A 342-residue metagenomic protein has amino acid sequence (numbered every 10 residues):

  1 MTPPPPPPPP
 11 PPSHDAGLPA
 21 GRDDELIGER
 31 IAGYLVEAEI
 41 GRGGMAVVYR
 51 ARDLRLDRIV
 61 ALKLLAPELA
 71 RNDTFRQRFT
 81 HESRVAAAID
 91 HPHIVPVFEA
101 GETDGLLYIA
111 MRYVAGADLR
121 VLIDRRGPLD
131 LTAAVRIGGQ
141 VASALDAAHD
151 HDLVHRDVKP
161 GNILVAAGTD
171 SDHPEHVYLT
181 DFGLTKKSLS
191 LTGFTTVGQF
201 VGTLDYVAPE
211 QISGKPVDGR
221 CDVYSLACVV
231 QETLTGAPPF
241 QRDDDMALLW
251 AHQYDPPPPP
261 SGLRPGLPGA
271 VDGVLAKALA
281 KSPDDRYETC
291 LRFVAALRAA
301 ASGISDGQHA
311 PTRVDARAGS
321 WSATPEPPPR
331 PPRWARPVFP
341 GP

Functional and structural regions predicted by a protein language model:
R22, R71-T74, A166-P216, D243: Activation segment of protein kinases
V36-G43, V48: Protein kinase glycine-rich loop
R52, H155, D205-G307: C-terminal lobe helix-coil module of Hanks-type protein kinase domains
A66-A88: AlphaC helix of the eukaryotic protein kinase fold
A100: Activation-segment/catalytic-loop signature of the eukaryotic protein kinase fold
D104-D118, L122: Conserved short submotifs of the Hanks-type protein kinase catalytic core that shape the nucleotide-binding pocket
I137-G138: Activation segment signature within eukaryotic-like protein kinase domains
V141-L153: Protein kinase catalytic-loop region centered on the HRD/HxD motif
